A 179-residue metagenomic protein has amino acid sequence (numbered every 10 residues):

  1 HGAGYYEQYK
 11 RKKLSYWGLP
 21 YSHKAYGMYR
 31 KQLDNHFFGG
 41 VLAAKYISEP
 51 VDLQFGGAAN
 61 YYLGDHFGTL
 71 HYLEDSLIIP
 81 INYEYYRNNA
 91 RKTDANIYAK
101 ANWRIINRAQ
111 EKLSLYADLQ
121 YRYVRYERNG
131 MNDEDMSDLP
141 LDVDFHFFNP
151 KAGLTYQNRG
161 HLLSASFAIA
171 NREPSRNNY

Functional and structural regions predicted by a protein language model:
H1-D133, Q157: Face-selective signature of the C-terminal outer-membrane beta-barrel domain
N89, D142-V143: Short helix-capping and inter-helix turn/linker motifs at the boundaries of alpha-helical repeat units
D94-N96, F147-K151, L162: Transmembrane beta-barrel architecture of outer membranes
A99, E111, N149-P150, N177: Generic cytosolic/nucleocytoplasmic N-terminal low-complexity/intrinsically disordered segments
Y123-E134, D142, Y156-Y179: Surface-exposed extracellular loop regions of Gram-negative outer-membrane beta-barrel proteins, predominantly
D138: Beta-strand-dominated lipid-handling architectures at cellular/organellar boundaries
